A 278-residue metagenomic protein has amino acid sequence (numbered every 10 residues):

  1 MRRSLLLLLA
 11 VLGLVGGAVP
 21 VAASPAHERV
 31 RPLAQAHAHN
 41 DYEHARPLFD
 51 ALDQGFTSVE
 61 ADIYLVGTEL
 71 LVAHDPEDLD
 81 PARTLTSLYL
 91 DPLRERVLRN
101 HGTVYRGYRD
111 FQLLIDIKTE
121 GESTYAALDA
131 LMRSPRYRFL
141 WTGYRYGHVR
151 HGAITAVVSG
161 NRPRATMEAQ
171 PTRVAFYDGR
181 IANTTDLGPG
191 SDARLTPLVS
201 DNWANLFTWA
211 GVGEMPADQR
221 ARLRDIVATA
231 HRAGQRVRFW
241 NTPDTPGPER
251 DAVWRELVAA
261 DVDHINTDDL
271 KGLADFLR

Functional and structural regions predicted by a protein language model:
M1-S24: Secretory targeting and sorting signals
R3-L7, D41, R220, R224: Generic hydrophobic-segment detector
S24-E43: Short N-terminal segments immediately surrounding and downstream of signal-peptide cleavage
H27-L33, D50-T57, V66-R278: Catalytic cores of phosphodiester-bond hydrolases, prominently lipid phosphodiesterases
H44-F49: A structural motif detector for short, solvent-exposed N-terminal "entry" segments of globular domains
